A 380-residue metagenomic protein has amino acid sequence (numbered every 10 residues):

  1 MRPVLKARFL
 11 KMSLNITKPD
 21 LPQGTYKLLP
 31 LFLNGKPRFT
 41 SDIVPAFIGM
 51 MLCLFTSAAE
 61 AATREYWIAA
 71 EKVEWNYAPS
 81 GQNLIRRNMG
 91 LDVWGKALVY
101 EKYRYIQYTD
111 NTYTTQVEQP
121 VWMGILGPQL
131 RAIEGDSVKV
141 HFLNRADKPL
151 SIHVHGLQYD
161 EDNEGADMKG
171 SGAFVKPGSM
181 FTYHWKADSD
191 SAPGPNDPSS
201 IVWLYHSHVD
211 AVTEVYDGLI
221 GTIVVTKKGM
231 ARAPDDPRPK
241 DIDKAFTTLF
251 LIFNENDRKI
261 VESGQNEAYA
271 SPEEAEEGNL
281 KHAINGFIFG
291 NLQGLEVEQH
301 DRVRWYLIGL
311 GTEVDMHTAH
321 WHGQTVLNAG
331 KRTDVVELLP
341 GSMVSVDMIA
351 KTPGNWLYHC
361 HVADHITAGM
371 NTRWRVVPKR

Functional and structural regions predicted by a protein language model:
M1-S41: N-terminal secretory signal peptides that target proteins for export/translocation
L31-N34, D42, S57-T109, K139 (+1 more regions): Extracytoplasmic entry segments of secretory-pathway proteins
P45-F55: Bacterial N-terminal signal peptides
E60-L150, V154-G172, E267-V303, V376-P378: N-terminal, post-signal-peptide metal-ligating segments of extracellular/periplasmic oxidoreductases, dominated by
I133-G135, K176-M180, D243, E298-D301 (+1 more regions): Solvent-exposed, conformationally flexible loop/turn segments
H141-S151, L157-E161, G165-A233, V336-R380: Extracellular/periplasmic metallocenter environments
D243-H322: Surface-exposed interaction/gating patches
G311-V314, T318-A329, E337, D364-I366 (+1 more regions): Active/binding-pocket-proximal capping segment
